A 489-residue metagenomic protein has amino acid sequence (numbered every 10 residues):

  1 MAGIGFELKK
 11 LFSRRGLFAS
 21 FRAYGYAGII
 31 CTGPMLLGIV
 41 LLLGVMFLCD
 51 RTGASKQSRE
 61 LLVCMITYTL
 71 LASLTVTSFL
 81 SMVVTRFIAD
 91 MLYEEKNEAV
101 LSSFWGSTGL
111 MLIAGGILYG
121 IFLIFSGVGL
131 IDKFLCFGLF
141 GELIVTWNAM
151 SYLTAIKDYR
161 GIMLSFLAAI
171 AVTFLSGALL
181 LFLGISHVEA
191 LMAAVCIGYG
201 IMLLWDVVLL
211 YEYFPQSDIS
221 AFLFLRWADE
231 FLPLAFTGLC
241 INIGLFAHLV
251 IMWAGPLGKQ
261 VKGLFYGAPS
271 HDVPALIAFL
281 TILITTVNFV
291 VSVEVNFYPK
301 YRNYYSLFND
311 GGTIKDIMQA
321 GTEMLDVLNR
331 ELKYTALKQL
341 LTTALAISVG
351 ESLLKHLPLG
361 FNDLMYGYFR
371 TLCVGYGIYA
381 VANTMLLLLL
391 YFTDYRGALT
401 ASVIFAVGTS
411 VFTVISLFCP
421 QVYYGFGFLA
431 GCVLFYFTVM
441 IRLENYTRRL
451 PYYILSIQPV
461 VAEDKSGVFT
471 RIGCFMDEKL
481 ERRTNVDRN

Functional and structural regions predicted by a protein language model:
M1-L41, E60, C64, L225-L234 (+1 more regions): N-terminal membrane topogenesis motif
S20-L36, M163, S220-A247, L332-L341: Hydrophobic faces of transmembrane alpha-helices in multi-pass small-molecule transporters and flippases across diverse
V63-A89, N242, F246, A275-K300: Small-residue-rich midsections of specific transmembrane alpha-helices
T67-A72, T108-L112, I124-L153, T342 (+2 more regions): Alpha-helical transmembrane segments of multi-pass membrane proteins
E94-S103, D272-H356: Specific pore-lining/lateral-gate transmembrane helices of multi-pass inner-membrane transport and insertion machines
L153-L179, L389-V411: Alpha-helical transmembrane segments of multi-pass membrane transporters/permeases
S165-Y211, V422-N445: Hydrophobic alpha-helical transmembrane segments
A194-G198, M202-E294: Transmembrane helical elements of multi-pass membrane transporters/channels
